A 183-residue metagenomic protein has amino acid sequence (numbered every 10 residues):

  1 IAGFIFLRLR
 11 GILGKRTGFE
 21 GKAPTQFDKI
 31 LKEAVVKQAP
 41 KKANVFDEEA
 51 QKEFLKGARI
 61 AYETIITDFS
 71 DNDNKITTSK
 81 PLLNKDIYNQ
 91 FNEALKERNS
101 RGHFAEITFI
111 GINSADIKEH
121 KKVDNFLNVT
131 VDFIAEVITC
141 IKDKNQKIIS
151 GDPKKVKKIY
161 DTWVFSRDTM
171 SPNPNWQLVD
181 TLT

Functional and structural regions predicted by a protein language model:
I1-T64, I141-N145: Juxtamembrane and targeting peptides
L7, T77, W163: Short alpha-helical basic/polar micro-motif
A34-I112, D116-K118: Core segments of small alpha/beta cavity-forming domains
K80-T183: Structured, amphipathic secondary-structure segments that form assembly/contact surfaces in multi-subunit
